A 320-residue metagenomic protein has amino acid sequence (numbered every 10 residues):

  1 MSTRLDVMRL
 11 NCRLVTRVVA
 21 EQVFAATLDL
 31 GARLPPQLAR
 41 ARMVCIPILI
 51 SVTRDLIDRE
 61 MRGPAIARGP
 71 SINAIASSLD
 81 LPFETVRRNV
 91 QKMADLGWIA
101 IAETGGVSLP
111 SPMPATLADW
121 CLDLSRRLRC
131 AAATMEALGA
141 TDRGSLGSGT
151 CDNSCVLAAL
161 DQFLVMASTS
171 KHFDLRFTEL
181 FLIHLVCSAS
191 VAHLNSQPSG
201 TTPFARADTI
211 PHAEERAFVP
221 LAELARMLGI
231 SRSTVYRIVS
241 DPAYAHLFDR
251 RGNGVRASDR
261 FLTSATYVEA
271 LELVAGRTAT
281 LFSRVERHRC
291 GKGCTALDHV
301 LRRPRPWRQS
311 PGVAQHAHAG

Functional and structural regions predicted by a protein language model:
M1-L5, R88-Q91, D95-T104, S108-G147: DNA-contacting interfaces and partner/effector-binding or oligomerization modules in DNA-centric proteins
M1-M43, A137-H184: N-terminal leader segment of winged-helix/HTH proteins
V44-R68, E179-A217: Short helix->loop/beta-hairpin flanking segments within DNA-binding domains
A65-L79, M93, D208-P211, R216-R226: A short alpha-helical element within helix-turn-helix/winged-helix DNA-binding domains across DNA-binding proteins
S71, W98, E103-R127, P203-A207 (+2 more regions): Short, cationic-aromatic polyanion-contact patches
D80-D95, G229-A243: Short amphipathic alpha-helical interaction segments
A115-S145, T263-C294: Short, amphipathic alpha-helical interaction segments positioned at domain boundaries
A217-R226, I230-H246, R250-D259: Phosphate-/nucleic-acid-contacting segments
